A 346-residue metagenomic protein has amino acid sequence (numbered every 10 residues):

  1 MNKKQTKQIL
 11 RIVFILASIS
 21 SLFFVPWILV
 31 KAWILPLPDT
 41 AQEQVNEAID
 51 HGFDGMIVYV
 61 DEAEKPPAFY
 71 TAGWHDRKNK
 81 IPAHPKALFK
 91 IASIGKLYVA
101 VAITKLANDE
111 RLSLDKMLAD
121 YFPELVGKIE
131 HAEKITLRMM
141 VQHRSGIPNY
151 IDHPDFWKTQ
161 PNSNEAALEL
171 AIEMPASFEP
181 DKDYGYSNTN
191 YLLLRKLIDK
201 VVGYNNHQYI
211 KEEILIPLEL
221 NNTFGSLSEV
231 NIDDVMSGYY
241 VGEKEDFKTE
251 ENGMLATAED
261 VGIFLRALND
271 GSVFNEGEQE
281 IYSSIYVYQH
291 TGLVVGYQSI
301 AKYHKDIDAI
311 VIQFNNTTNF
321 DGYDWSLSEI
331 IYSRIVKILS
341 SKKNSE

Functional and structural regions predicted by a protein language model:
M1-T71, G242-E346: Catalytic loop of the DD-peptidase/beta-lactamase superfamily, centered on the K-T-G motif and neighboring
L37, A41, I91, G95 (+5 more regions): Hydrophobic (often cysteine-bearing) scaffold residues that line and stabilize catalytic clefts of nucleotide/cofactor
D54, N79-M139, F178-Y186, T249-N252 (+1 more regions): Short active-site loop at a secondary-structure junction that contains or immediately precedes the catalytic residue(s)
E64, V99, I103, L118 (+5 more regions): Residue-level preference for non-acidic, small/hydrophobic
G73-H75: Solvent-exposed serine/threonine-rich low-complexity stretches and specific carbohydrate-binding patches
E130-I300: Short, surface-exposed loop or secondary-structure junction motifs that flank catalytic or metal-binding residues
